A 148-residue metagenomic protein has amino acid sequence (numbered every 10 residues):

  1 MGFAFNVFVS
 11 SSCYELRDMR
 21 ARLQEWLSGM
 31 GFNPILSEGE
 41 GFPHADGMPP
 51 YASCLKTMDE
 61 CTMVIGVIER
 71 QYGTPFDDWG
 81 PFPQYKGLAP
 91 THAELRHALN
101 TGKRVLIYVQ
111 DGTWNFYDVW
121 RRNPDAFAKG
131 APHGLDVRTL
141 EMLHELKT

Functional and structural regions predicted by a protein language model:
M1-V67, T101: Conserved N-terminal substructure of TIR/SEFIR domains
S12, P50, G87, A131-L135: Residue-level preference for long, well-ordered alpha-helices that form the structural scaffold of enzyme catalytic
R22-E25, P50, W79-P81, W120-N123: Short, glycine/charged-enriched secondary-structure capping and boundary segments
Q24, C54-L55, E94-R96, L143: Short amphipathic alpha-helical segments and helix-helix/interface helices
E38-P43, K56-Y117: Conserved beta-strand-loop-alpha-helix hinge of the TIR/SEFIR fold
G47-Y51, P90-T91, T139: Amphipathic coiled-coil/heptad-repeat helices and related helical stalk/stem segments that mediate oligomerization
V109-T148: C-terminal interaction surface of TIR/SEFIR-family domains
